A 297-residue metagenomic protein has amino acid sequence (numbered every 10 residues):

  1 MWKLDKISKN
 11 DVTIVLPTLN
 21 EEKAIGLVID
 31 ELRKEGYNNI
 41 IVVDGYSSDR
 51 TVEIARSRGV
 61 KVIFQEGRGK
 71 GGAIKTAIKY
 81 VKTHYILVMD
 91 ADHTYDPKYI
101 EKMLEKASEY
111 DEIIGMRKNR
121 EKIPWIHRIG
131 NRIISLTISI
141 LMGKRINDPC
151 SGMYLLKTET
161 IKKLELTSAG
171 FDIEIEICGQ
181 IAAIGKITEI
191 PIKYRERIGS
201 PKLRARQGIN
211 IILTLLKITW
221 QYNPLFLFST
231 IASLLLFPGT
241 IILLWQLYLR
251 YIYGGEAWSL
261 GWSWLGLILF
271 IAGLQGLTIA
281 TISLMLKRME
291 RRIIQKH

Functional and structural regions predicted by a protein language model:
M1-E31: N-proximal low-complexity "stem/linker" segments adjacent to membrane-targeting elements
M1-S8, I173-H297: Hydrophobic helical membrane-anchoring modules
K23-L27, D49-R58: Acidic helix N-cap motif at the loop->helix transition within catalytic regions of sugar-transfer enzymes
V28-I29, R33, Y37-Y46: Short beta-strand/loop segment that forms part of the nucleotide-sugar
N38-I41, V52-Y80: Conserved donor nucleotide-binding strand/loop of the catalytic core
D44-V52, H93: A conserved acidic beta->alpha catalytic loop
Q65-R68, G72-Y80, Y85, P97-F171 (+3 more regions): Acceptor/aglycone-binding surface of glycosyltransferases and processive sugar-polymer synthases
